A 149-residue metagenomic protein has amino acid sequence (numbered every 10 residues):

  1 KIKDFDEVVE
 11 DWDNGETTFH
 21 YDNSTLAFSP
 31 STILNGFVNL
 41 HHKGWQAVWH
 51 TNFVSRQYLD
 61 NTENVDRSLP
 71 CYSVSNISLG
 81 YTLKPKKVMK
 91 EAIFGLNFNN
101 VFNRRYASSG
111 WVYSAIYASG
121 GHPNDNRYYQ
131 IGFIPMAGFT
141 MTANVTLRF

Functional and structural regions predicted by a protein language model:
K1-N61: Gram-negative outer-membrane beta-barrel transporters
D6-E16, V54-S55, N64-P70, S109-S119: Flexible, surface-exposed loop regions and adjacent strand-edge segments of Gram-negative outer-membrane beta-barrel
T18-S24, N61-S68, Y128-F133: Extracellular loop and loop/strand-boundary signature of outer-membrane beta-barrel proteins
A27, V38, S68, P85 (+1 more regions): Residues embedded in well-ordered secondary-structure elements
P30-L34, C71-S75, K90, A137-M141: Residues that define the transmembrane beta-barrel architecture of outer-membrane proteins
G36, W45-W49, I77, A92-L96 (+1 more regions): Transmembrane beta-strands of outer-membrane beta-barrel proteins
F53-L59, T82-F149: C-terminal beta-signal and adjacent terminal beta-strands/loops of Gram-negative outer-membrane beta-barrel proteins
S75-S78, L83: A short, acidic, amphipathic alpha-helical segment used as a generic capping/interface helix at domain edges
